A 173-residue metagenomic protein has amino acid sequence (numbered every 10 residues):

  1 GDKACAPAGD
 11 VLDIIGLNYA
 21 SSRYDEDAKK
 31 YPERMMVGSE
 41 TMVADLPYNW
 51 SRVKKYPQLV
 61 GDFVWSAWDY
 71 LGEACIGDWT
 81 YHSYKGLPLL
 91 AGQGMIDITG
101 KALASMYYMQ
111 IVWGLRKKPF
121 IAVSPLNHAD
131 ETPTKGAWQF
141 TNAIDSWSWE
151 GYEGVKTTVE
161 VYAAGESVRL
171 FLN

Functional and structural regions predicted by a protein language model:
G1: A motif-centric feature for acidic-aromatic and gly/ser/thr-rich catalytic loops and repeats
P7-L12, R23-N173: Substrate-binding clefts and catalytic carboxylate motifs of secreted carbohydrate-active enzymes
G16-A20: A general structural motif
